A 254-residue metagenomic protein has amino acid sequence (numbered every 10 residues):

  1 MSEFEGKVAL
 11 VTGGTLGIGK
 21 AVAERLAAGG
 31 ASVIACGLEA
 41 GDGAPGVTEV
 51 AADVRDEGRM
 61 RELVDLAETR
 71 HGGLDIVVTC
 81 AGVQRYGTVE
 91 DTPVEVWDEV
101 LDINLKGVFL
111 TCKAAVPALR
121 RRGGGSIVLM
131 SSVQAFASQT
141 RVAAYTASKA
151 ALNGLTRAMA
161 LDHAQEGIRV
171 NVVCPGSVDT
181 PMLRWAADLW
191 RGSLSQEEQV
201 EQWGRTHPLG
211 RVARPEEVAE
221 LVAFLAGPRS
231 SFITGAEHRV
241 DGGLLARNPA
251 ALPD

Functional and structural regions predicted by a protein language model:
V8, T15-L16: Conserved glycine-rich cofactor-binding loop
T88-V89, V96-L101, I127, W203: Substrate-binding pocket helix/loop in short-chain dehydrogenase/reductase
V94, V172, T180, L194-R229 (+2 more regions): C-terminal helical subdomain
C112, S148, T156: Active-site helix of classical SDR
P117, L161-Q165, S231: Alpha-helical segment proximal to the catalytic Tyr-Lys
S132: Residue(s) in the substrate-gating loop at a strand-loop-helix junction that position the organic substrate next
T234-D254: Short C-terminal tail/terminal secondary-structure segment of NAD(P)H-dependent dehydrogenase/reductase domains
